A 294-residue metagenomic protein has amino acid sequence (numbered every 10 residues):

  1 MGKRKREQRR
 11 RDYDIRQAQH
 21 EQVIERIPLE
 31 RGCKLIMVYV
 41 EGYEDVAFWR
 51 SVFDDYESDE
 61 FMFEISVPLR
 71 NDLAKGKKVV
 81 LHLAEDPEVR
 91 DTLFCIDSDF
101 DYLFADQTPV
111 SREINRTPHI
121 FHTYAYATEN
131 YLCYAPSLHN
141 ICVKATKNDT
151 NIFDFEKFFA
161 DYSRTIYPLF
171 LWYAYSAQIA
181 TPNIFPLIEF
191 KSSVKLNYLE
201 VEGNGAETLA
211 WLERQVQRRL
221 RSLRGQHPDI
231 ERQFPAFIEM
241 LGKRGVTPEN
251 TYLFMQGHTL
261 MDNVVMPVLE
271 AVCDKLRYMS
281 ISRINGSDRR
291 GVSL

Functional and structural regions predicted by a protein language model:
G2-L294: Acidic, divalent-metal-binding catalytic cores of TOPRIM and closely related two-metal-ion phosphodiester/pyrophosphate
